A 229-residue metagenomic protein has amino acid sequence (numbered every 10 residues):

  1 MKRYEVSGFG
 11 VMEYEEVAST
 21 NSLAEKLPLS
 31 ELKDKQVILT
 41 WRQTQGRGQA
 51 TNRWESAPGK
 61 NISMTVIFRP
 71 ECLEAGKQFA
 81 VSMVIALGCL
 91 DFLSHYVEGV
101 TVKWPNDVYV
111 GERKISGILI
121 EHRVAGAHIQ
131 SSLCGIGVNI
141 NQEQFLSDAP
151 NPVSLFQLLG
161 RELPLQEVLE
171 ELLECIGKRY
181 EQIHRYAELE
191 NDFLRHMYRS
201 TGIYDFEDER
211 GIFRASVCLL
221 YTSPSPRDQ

Functional and structural regions predicted by a protein language model:
M1-H95, E162: N-terminal lobe of the biotin/lipoate ligase/transferase fold
G10, I85-A127, G137: Acidic (Asp/Glu) carboxylate-rich active-site/surface patches
L39-W41, T65, K103, L119-E121 (+1 more regions): Short beta-strand segments
V110-G111, D208, S223: Structural motif
A127-Q157: Short, acidic (Asp/Glu-rich) active-site segment that either coordinates a divalent metal cofactor
G160-R210: Conserved, helical-rich catalytic subdomain that frames metal- and/or nucleotide-binding sites in enzyme alpha/beta
F213-C218: Short beta-strand-centered aromatic/proline hotspots
Y221-Q229: Single conserved hydrophobic/aromatic residue that forms the stacking wall/gate of nucleotide- or nucleobase-binding
